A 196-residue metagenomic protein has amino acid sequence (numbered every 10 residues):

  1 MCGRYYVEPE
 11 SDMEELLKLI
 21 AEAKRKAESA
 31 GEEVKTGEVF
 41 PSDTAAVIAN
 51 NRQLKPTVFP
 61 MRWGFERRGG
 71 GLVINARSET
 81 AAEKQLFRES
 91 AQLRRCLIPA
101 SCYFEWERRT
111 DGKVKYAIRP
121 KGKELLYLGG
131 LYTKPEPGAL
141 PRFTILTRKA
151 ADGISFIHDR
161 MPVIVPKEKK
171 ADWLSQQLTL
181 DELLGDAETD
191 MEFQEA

Functional and structural regions predicted by a protein language model:
M1-A196: Short linear sequence motif anchored by a di-proline
